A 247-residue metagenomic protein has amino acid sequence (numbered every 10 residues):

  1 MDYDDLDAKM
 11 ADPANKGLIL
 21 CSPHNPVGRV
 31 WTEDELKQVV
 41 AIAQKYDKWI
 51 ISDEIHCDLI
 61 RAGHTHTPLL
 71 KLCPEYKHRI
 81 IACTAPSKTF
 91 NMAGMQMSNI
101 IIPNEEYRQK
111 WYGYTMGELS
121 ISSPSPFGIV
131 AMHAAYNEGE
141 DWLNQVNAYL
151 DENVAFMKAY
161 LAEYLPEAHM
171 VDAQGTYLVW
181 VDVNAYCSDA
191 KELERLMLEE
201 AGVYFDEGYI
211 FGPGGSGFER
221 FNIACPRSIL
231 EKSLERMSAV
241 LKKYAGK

Functional and structural regions predicted by a protein language model:
M1-H64: Active-site phosphate-binding strand-loop segment of PLP-dependent enzymes
A8-A11, L196-F205, F211-K247: PLP-dependent enzyme catalytic core of the Aspartate aminotransferase-like
N15, K48, I80, A168 (+1 more regions): Short, conserved active-site loop motifs that form the nucleotide-linked donor/cofactor pocket
K45-Y46, Y76, A201, Y244: Helix C-cap/helix->beta junction micro-motif
I51-S52, F205-E207: Hydrophobic residues in well-ordered beta-strands that form the structural core
C73-D151, A159, L241: Conserved core segment of the aminotransferase class I/II
P126-I129, H133, Y149-K158, M170-V183 (+1 more regions): Conserved glycine-rich beta-strand-loop-beta hairpin in the small C-terminal domain of fold type I
